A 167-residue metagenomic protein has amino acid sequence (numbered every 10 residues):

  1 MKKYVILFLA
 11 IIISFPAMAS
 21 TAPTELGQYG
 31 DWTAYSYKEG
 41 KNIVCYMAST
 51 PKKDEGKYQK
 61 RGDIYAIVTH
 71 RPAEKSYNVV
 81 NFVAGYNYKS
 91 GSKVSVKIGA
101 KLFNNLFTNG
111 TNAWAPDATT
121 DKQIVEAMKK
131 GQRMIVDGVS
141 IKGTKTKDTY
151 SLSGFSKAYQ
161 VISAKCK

Functional and structural regions predicted by a protein language model:
K2-F8: Sec-dependent signal peptide recognition, specifically the positively charged N-region followed immediately by
I11: Short, glycine-/Ser/Thr-/acidic-enriched flexible segments
S14-P16: N-terminal signal peptide c-region/cleavage motif recognized by signal peptidases
S20-K167: A generic "folded-domain core" signal
